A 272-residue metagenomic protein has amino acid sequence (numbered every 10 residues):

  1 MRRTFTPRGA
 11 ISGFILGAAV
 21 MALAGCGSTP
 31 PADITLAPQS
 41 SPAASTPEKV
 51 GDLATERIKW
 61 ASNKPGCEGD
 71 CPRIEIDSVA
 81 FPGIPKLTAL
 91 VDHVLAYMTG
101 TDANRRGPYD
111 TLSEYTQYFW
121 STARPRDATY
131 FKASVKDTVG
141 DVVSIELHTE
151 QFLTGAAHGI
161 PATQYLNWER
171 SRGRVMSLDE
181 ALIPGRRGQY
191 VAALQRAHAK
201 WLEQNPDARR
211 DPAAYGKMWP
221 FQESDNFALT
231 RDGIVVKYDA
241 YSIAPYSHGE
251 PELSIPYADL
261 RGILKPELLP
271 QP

Functional and structural regions predicted by a protein language model:
R2-I15: Bacterial N-terminal signal peptides that target proteins for export
G17-V20: Feature marks proteins synthesized as precursors that undergo proteolytic processing into two chains
A22-G25: C-terminal motif of bacterial Sec signal peptides marking the signal peptidase cleavage site
G27-P272: Compositionally biased intrinsically disordered regions enriched in Thr/Gly
